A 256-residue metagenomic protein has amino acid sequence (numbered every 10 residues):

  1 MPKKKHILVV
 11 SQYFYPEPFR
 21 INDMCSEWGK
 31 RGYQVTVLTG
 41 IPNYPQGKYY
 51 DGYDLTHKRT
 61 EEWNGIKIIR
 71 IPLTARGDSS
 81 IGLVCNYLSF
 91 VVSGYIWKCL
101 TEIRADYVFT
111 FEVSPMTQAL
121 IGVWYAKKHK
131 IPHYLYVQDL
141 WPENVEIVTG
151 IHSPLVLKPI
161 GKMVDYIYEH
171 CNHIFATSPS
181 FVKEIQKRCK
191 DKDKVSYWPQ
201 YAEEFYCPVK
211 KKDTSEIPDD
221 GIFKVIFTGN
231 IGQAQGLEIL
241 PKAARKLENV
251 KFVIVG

Functional and structural regions predicted by a protein language model:
M1-N64, K242-R245: N-terminal subdomain of nucleotide-sugar transferases
Q12, A75-G82, H129-V164: Acceptor-binding helix/loop patch of EC 2.4 sugar-transfer enzymes, predominantly nucleotide-sugar-dependent
P18, V84-Y95, Y107-I131, L135-Q138 (+1 more regions): An aromatic- and histidine-rich active-site surface loop
T39-S93, W97-L100: A conserved catalytic-core segment of Leloir-type glycosyltransferases
I41, S180, W198-Y201: Carbohydrate-associated surface elements
T117, W124-K128, P154-I174: Membrane-proximal helix-turn-helix segments that form the acceptor-binding/catalytic region of lipid-linked
Q186, K192, Y197, Y201-G221 (+1 more regions): Acidic anion/phosphate-binding donor-loop and adjacent secondary structure in glycosyltransferase catalytic cores
A202, E216-Q235, P241-R245, V253: Conserved donor-binding/catalytic core segment of Leloir-type glycosyltransferases
